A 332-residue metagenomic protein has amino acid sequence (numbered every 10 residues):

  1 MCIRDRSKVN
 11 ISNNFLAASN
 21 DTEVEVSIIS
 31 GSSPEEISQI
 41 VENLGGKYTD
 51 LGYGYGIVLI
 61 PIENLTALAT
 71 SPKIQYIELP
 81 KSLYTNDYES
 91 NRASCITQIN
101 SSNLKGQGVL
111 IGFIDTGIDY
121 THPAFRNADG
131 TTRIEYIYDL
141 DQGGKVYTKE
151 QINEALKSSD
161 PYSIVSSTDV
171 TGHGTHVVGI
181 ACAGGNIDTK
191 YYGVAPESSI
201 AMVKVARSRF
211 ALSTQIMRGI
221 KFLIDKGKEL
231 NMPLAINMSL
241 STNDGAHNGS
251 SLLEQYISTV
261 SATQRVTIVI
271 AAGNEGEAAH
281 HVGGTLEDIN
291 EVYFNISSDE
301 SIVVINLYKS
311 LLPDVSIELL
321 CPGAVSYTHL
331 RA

Functional and structural regions predicted by a protein language model:
M1-D5, T328-A332: Conserved small/polar residues in nucleotide/adenosyl-binding loops
R4-G56, E63-S102, L110, P123 (+2 more regions): Autoinhibitory N-terminal propeptides
S33, I37, P61-N64, T121 (+3 more regions): Stable alpha-helical elements in mature extracytoplasmic
G46-K47, D314-R331: Surface-exposed beta-strand/loop patches in noncatalytic accessory domains and peripheral targeting/linker segments
I60, P80, I114-G117, A183-G184 (+3 more regions): Active-site-proximal beta-strand/loop segments in catalytic clefts of secreted hydrolases
N100-T214, N231-M232, S301, L312-P313: Subtilisin-like serine protease catalytic core
A206-L286, E300-S316, P322-G323: Substrate-binding/access-modulating region of protease and related hydrolase catalytic domains
L286-S297: Non-catalytic, beta-strand-enriched accessory regions in extracellular/secretory proteins and membrane protein
